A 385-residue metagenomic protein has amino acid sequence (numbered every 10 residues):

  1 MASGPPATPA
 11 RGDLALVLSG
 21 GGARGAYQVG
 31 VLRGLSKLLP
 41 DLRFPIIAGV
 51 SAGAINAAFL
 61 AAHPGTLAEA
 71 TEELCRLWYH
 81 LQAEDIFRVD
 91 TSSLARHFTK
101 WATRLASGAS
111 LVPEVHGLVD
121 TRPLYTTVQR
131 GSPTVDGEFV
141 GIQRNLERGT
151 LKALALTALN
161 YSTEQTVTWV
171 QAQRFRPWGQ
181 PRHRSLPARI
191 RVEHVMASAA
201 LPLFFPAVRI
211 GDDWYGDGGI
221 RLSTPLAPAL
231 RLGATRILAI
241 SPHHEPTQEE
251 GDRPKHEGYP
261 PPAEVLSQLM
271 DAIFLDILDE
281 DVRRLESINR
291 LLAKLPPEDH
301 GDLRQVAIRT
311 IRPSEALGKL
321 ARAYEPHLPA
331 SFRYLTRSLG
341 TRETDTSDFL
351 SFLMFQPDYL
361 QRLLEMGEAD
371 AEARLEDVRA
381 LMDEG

Functional and structural regions predicted by a protein language model:
M1-A48, A58-G385: Patatin-like phospholipase
S51: Catalytic nucleophile serine of serine hydrolases, specifically the conserved "nucleophile elbow" pentapeptide
I55: Short, conserved phosphate-binding/catalytic loop or strand-edge motifs used in phosphoryl-/nucleotidyl-transfer
